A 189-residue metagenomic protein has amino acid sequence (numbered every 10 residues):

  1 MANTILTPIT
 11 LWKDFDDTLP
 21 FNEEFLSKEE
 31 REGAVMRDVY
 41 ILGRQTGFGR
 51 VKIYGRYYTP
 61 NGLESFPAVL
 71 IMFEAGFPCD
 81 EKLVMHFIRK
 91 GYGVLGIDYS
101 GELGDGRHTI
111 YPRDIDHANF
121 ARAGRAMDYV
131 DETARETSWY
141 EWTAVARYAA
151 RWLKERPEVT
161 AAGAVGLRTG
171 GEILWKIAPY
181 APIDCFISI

Functional and structural regions predicted by a protein language model:
M1-I9: N-terminal low-complexity, Pro/Thr/Ser-rich intrinsically disordered segments that act as propeptides or flexible
W12-E64: N-terminal cap/lid segment of alpha/beta-hydrolase-fold proteins
Y54-Y57, E64-E74, V94: Short beta-strand element of the alpha/beta-hydrolase
A68-I71, V94-I97, G163, C185-S188: Structural recognition of the beta-strand scaffold that forms the well-ordered cores of secreted hydrolase catalytic
E74-P78, R168-G170: Short beta->alpha connector loops
K82-H86, K176-I177: A short acidic, amphipathic alpha-helical/loop segment
M85-A144: Cap/lid segment of the alpha/beta-hydrolase catalytic domain
R147-I189: Primarily recognizes the serine-hydrolase "nucleophile elbow" in alpha/beta-hydrolase and SGNH/GDSL folds
